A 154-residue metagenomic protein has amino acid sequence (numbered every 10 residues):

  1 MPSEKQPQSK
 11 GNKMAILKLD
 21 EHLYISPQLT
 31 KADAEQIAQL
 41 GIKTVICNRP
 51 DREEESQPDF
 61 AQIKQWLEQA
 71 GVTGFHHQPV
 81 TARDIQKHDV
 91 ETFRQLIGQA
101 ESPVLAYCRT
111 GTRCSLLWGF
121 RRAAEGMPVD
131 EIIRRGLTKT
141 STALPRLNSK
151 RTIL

Functional and structural regions predicted by a protein language model:
P2-K13: Short, Lys/Arg-enriched N-terminal segments with co-localized hydrophobic residues within the first ~10-30 amino acids
A15-L17, L96-I97: Short secondary-structure boundary/capping segments
K18-L23: Beta-strand-turn-beta hairpins that frame and shape the catalytic cleft of phosphate-ester-processing enzymes
Y24-L96: Cysteine-based protein phosphatase catalytic domain of the PTP/DSP
E55, I85-Q86, S115, E125 (+1 more regions): Short secondary-structure boundary/hinge segments and terminal tails
V90-G126: Catalytic cysteine-centered active loop of the rhodanese-like fold, especially the PTP/DSP P-loop
G126-L154: Cysteine-dependent PTP/DSP-like catalytic domain, specifically the C-terminal lobe
